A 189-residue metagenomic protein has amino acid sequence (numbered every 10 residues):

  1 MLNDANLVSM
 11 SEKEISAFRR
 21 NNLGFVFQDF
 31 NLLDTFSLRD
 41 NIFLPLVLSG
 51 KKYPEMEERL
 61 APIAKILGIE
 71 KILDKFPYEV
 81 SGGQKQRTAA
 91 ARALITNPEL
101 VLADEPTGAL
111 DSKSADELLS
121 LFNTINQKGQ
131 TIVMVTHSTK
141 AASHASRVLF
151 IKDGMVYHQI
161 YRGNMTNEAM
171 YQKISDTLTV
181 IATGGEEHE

Functional and structural regions predicted by a protein language model:
A5-N6, F43, P54-K71: Conserved ABC ATPase "signature" region
R20, K75-Y78, I95-T96, K128: Conserved signature/switch motifs of ABC ATPase nucleotide-binding domains
F36-L44: Short coil-to-helix segment of the ABC ATPase nucleotide-binding domain corresponding to the Q-loop/switch region
I69, L73, A93-L94: ABC ATPase C-loop
F76-V80, Q84-Q86: Conserved ABC ATPase signature
A90: Hydrophobic anchor residue at the start of the ABC signature
V101-D104: Catalytic Walker B motif of ABC-type/P-loop ATPase nucleotide-binding domains
M155-T179: Conserved beta-strand-loop-alpha-helix hinge in the C-terminal portion of ABC ATPase nucleotide-binding domains
